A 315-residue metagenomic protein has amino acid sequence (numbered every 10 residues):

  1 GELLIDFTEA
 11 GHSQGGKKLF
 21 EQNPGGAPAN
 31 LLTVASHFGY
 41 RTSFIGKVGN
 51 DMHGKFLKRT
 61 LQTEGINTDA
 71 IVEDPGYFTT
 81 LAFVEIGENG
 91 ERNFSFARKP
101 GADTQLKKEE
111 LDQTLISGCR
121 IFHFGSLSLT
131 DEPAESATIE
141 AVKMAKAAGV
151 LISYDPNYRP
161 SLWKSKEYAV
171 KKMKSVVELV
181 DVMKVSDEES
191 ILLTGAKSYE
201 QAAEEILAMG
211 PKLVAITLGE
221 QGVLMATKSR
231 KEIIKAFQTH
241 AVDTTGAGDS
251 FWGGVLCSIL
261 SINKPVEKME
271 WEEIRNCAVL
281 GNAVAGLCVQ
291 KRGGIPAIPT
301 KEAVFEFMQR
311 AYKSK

Functional and structural regions predicted by a protein language model:
G1-L3, L127, P156, S250: Active-site metal-binding loops of divalent metal-dependent hydrolases
G1-N67, L106, K315: Glycine-rich phosphate/adenosyl-contacting loop at the front of the ribokinase-like
T33, L81-E85, G222-M225: Short beta-strand scaffold segments in enzyme catalytic cores
R41-S126, F305-S314: Conserved N-terminal subdomain of the carbohydrate kinase-like
T42-F44, I152, V214: Hydrophobic/aromatic residues located in beta-strands of well-ordered beta-sheets within soluble catalytic
T80, S126-T130, A285, K291-G294: Glycine-rich phosphate/pyrophosphate-binding beta-alpha loops
I121, L127-E205, P211-K212, Q221-G222: Conserved beta-alpha-beta core of the PfkB/ribokinase-like small-molecule kinase fold
K143, G195, Y199-K315: Conserved phosphate-binding/catalytic region of the ribokinase-like
